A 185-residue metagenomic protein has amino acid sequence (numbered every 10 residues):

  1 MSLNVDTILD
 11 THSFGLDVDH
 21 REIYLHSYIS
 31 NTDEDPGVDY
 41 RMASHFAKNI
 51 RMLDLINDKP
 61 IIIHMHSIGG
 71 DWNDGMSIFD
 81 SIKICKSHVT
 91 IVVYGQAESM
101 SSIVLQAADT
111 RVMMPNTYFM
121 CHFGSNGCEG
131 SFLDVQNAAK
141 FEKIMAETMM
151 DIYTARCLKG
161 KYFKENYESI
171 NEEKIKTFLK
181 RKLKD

Functional and structural regions predicted by a protein language model:
M1-D185: Terminal-region recognition feature
